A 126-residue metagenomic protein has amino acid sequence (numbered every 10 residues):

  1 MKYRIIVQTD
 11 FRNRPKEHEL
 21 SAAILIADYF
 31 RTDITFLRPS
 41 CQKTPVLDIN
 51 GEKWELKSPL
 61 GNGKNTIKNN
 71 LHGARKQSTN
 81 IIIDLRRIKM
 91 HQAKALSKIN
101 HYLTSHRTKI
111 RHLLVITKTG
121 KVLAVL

Functional and structural regions predicted by a protein language model:
M1-D33, P59-L126: Metal-dependent nuclease catalytic core centered on acidic motifs
S21, Q42, G51: Short, well-structured alpha-helical interface segments that form or flank functional binding sites
D28-V46: A short acidic/basic microdomain associated with nuclease active sites
T44-I49, L123-V125: Short, solvent-exposed polar/charged micro-motifs at secondary-structure junctions
L47-L60: Conserved catalytic cores of phosphodiester-cleaving nucleases, focusing on short active-site segments
